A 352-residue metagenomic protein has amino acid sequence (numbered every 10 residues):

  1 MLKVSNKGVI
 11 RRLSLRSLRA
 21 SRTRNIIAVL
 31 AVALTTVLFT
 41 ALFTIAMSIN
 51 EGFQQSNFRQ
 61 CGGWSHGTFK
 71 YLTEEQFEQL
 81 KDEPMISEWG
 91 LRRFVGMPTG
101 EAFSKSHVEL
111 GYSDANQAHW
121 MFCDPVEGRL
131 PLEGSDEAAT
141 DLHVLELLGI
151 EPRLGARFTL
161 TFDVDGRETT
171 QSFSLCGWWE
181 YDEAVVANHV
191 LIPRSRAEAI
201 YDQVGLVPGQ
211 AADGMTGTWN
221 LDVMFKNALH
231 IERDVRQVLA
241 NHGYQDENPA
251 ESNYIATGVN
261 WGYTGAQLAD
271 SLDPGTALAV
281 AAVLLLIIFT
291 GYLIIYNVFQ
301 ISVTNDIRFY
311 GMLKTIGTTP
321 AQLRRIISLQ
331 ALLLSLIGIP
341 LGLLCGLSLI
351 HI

Functional and structural regions predicted by a protein language model:
M1-F39, S328, L332: N-terminal Sec/SRP start-transfer signal
R16-A20, Q54-F58, M312-T315: Short amphipathic alpha-helical coupling elements at transmembrane boundaries
R24-I26, L34-G62, Q300: Alpha-helical transmembrane segments
T36, G291-Y292, N297, A331 (+1 more regions): Hydrophobic positions within alpha-helical transmembrane segments of bacterial inner-membrane proteins
M47, E51-Q267: Basic-flanked hydrophobic alpha-helices used for secretion and membrane insertion
D270-I287: N-terminal membrane-entry
L293-L334: Interfacial "coupling" helices/loops that link adjacent transmembrane helices in transporter permeases
H351-I352: Conserved small/polar residues in nucleotide/adenosyl-binding loops
